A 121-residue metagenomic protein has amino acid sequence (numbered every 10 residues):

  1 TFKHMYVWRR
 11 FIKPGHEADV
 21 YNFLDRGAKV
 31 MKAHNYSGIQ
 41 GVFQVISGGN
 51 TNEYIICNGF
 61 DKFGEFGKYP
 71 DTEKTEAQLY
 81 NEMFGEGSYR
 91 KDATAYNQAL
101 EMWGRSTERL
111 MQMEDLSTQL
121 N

Functional and structural regions predicted by a protein language model:
T1-G49: Extended amphipathic alpha-helical interaction segments
H4-F11, F43-Y80: Short, well-ordered beta-strand segments in beta-rich or mixed alpha/beta enzyme and ligand-binding folds
V30-I39, F60-M111, L116, L120: An amphipathic, aromatic/His-enriched active-site/gating alpha helix that lines ligand/cofactor pockets
